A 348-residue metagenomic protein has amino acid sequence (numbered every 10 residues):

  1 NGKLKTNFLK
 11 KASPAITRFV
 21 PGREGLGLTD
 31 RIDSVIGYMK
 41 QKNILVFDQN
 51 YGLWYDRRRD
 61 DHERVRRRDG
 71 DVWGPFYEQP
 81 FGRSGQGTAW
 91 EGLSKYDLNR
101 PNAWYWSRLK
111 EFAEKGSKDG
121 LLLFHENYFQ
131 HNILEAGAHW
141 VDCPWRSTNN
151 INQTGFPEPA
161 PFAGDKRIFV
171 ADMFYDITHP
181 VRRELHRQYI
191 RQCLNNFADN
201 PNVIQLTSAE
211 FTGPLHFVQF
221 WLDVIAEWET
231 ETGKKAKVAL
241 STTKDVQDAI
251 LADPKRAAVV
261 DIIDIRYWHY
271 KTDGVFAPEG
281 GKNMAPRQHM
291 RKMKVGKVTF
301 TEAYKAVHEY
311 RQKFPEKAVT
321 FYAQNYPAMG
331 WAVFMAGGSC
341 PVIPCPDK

Functional and structural regions predicted by a protein language model:
G2-L251, K255-I262, D273: Active-site mouth of glycoside hydrolases
W228-T232, K237, D248-K348: Catalytic-core region of carbohydrate-active enzymes that cleave or remodel glycosidic bonds
